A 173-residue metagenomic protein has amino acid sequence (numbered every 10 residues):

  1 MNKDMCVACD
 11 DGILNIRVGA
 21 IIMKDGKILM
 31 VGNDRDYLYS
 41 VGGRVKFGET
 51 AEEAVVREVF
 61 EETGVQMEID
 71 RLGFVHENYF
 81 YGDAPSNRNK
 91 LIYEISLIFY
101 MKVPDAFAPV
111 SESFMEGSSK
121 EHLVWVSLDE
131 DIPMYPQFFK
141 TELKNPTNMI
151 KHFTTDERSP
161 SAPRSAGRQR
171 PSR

Functional and structural regions predicted by a protein language model:
M1-G19, D25, N89: Acidic, metal-coordinating catalytic segment for phosphate/diphosphate chemistry, firing primarily on the Nudix
G12-L14, N87-I95, M115-K120: A generic structural micro-feature
I22-M23, M30, M101, W125: Conserved hydrophobic "DFG−1" position in protein kinase catalytic cores
K24-E62: Conserved Nudix-box catalytic region and its N-terminal flanking loop in Nudix hydrolases and closely related
Q66-V75: A short coil-to-beta-strand element that immediately follows conserved catalytic motifs
F80-V110: Active-site-adjacent beta-strand/loop module that shapes the phosphate/pyrophosphate-binding cleft
Y100, V110-P146: NUDIX/MutT-family hydrolases
M134-R173: Charged phosphate-binding loop/patch that engages nucleotide di/tri-phosphates or the phosphate backbone of nucleic
